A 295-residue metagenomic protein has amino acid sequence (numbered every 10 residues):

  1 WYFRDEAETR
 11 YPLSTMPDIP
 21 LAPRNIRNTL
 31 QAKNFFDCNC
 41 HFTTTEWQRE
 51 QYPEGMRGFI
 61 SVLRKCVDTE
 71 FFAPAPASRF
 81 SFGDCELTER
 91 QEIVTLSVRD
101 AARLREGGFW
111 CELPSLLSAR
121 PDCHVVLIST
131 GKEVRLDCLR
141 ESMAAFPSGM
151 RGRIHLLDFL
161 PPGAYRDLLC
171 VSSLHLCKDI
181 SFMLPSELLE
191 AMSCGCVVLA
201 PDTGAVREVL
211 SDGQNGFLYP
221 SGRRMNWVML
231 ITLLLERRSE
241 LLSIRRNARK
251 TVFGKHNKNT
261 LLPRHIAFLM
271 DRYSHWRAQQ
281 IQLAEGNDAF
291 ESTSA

Functional and structural regions predicted by a protein language model:
P17-C40: Membrane-proximal helix-turn-helix segments that form the acceptor-binding/catalytic region of lipid-linked
F42, D84-R105, W110-P114, V126: Conserved donor-binding/catalytic core segment of Leloir-type glycosyltransferases
W47, C66: Carbohydrate-associated surface elements
C138-G163: Nucleotide-activated donor-binding/catalytic signature segment of Leloir-type glycosyltransferases, i.e., the conserved
I180: Aromatic "clamp/platform" in nucleotide-sugar-dependent glycosyltransferases that forms part of the donor/acceptor
V197-A200: Short hydrophobic beta-strand element within catalytic cores of glycosyltransferases and related nucleotide-activated
D212-G213, F217-R224, L233-R238: Conserved acidic donor-binding segment of nucleotide-sugar-dependent glycosyltransferases
L233, E240-K255, L261, A267: A short, well-ordered alpha-helix in the C-terminal region of glycosyltransferases
